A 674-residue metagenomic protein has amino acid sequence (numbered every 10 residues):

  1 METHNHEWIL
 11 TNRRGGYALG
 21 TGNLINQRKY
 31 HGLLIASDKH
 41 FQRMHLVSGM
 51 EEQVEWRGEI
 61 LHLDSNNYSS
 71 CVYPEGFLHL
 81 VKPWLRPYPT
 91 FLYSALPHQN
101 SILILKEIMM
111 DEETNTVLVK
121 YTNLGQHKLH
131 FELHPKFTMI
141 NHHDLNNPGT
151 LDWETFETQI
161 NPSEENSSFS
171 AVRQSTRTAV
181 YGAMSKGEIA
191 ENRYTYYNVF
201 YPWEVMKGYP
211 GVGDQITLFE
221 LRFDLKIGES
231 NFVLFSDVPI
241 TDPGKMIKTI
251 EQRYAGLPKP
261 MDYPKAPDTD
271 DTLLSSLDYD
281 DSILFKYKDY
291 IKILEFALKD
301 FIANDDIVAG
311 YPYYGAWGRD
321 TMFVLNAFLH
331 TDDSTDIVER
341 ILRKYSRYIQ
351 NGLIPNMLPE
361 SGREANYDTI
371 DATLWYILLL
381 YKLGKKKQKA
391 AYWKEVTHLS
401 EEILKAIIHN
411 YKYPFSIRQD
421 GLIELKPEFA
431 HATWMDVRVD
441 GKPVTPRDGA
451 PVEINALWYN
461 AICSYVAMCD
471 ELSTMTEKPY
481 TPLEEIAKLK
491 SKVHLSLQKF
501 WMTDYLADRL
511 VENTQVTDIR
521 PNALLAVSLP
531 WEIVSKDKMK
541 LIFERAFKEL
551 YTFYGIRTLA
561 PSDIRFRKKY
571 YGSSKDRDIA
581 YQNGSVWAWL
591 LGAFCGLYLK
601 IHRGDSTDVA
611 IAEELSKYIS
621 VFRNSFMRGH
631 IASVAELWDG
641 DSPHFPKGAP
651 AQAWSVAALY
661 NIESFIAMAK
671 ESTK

Functional and structural regions predicted by a protein language model:
M1-K286, R319-D320, H330, S334 (+7 more regions): Terminal accessory carbohydrate-recognition/targeting modules of carbohydrate-active enzymes
L63-L96, H409, E544-T552, T558-K569 (+2 more regions): Non-catalytic C-terminal accessory modules of carbohydrate-active enzymes
G125, H143-P148, T155, L225-I227 (+10 more regions): Aromatic-rich carbohydrate-recognition surfaces in CAZymes
F131, T335-R340, A391-K394, T481-E484 (+4 more regions): Short, solvent-exposed positions on alpha-helices
Y196-F232, P260-Y381, W393, A450-V452 (+5 more regions): Substrate-binding groove/exosite segments of carbohydrate-active enzymes
D271, D278-D281, F285, K292 (+8 more regions): Catalytic cores of carbohydrate-active enzymes
F301-I307, N351-D368, E428-A450, F500 (+4 more regions): Acidic/His metal-coordination segments adjacent to aromatic residues that form catalytic metal sites in metalloenzymes
H330-T331, K382, K386, D470-E471 (+5 more regions): Alpha-helix C-terminal capping/termination sites
